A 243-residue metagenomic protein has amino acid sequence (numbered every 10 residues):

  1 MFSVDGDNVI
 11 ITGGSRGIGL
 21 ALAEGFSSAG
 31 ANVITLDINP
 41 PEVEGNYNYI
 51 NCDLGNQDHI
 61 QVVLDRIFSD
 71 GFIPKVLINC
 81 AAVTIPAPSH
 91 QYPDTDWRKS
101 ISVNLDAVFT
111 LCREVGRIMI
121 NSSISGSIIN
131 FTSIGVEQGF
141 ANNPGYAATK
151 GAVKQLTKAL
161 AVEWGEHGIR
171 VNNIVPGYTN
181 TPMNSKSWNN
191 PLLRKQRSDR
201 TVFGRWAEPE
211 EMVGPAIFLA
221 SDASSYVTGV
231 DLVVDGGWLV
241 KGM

Functional and structural regions predicted by a protein language model:
C80-I85, G237: Conserved NAD(P)H cofactor-binding loop of Rossmann-fold oxidoreductase domains
P88-S89, P93-I101, R197: Substrate-binding pocket helix/loop in short-chain dehydrogenase/reductase
H90, Q138-P144, E166, G204 (+1 more regions): Active-site loop immediately N-terminal to the catalytic Tyr-X3-Lys motif of short-chain dehydrogenase/reductase
C112, T149, T157: Active-site helix of classical SDR
R117, V162-E166, S225: Alpha-helical segment proximal to the catalytic Tyr-Lys
S133: Residue(s) in the substrate-gating loop at a strand-loop-helix junction that position the organic substrate next
Q138, I217, T228-M243: Short C-terminal tail/terminal secondary-structure segment of NAD(P)H-dependent dehydrogenase/reductase domains
